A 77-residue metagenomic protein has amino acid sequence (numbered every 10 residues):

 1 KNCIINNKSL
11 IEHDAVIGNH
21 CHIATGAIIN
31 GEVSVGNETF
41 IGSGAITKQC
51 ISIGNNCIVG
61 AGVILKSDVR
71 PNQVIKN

Functional and structural regions predicted by a protein language model:
K1-I11: Hydrophobic, well-structured mid-protein blocks that either form specific transmembrane helices
N7, V16-H20, A24-N77: Glycine-rich hexapeptide-repeat left-handed beta-helix
